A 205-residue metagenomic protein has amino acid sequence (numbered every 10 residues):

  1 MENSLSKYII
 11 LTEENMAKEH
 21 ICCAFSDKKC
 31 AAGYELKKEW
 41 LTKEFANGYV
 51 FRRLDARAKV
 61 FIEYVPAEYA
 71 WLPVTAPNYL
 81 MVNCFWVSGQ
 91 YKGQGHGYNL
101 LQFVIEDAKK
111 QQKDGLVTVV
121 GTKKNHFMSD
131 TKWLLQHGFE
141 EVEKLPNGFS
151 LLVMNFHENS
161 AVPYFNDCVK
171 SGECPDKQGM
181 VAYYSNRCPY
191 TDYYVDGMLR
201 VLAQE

Functional and structural regions predicted by a protein language model:
M1-D55, Y190, Y194-G197: Short amphipathic alpha-helix that is part of the acyltransferase structural core
R53, R57-Y69, M81, W86: Conserved beta-strand in the GNAT
A70-V82, K92: A conserved beta-turn-beta hairpin within the catalytic core of GNAT-like acetyltransferases that forms part
V87, G93-A108: Conserved acetyl-CoA-binding loop-helix of GNAT-fold acetyltransferases
A108-K123: Conserved GNAT acetyl-CoA-binding A-motif
V119, G138-L152: Conserved catalytic-core motifs of GNAT/GCN5-like acyltransferases
P146-G172: C-terminal "cap" of GNAT-fold acetyltransferases
V169-Q204: Local sequence-structure signature of Cys/Sec-based thiol-disulfide redox active-site neighborhoods
